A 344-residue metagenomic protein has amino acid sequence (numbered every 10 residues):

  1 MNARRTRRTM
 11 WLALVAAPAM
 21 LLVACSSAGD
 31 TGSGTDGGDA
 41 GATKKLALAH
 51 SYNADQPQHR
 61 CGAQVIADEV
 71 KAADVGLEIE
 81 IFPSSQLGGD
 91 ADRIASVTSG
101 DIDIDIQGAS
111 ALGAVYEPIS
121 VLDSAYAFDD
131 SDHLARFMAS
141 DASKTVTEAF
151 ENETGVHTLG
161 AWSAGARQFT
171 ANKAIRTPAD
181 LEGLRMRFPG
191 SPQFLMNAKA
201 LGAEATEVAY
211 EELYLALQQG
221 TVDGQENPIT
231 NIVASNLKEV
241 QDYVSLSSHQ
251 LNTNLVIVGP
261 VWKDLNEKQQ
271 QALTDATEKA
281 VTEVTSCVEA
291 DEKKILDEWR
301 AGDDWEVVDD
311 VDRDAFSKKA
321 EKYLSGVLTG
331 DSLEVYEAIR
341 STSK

Functional and structural regions predicted by a protein language model:
N2-P18, S26-F128, N152-E153, H157-K344: N-terminal secretory/targeting leader peptides
H133: Active-site-adjacent segment of FAD-dependent monooxygenases/related oxidoreductases
R136-G155: Hinge/lid segment of periplasmic solute-binding proteins
